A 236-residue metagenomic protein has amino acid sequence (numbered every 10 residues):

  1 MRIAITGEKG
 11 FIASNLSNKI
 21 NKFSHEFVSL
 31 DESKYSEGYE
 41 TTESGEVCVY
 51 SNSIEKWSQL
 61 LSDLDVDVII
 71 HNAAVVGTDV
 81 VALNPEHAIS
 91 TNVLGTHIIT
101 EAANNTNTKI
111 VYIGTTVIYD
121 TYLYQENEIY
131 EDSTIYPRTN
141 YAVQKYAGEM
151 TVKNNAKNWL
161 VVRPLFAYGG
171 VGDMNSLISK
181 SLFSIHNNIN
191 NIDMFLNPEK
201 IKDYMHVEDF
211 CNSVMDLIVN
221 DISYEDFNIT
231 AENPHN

Functional and structural regions predicted by a protein language model:
I3-F23: N-terminal Rossmann NAD(P)H-binding glycine-rich loop of SDR-like oxidoreductase domains
T6, D67-N72, Y112-I113, N228: Rossmann-fold scaffold of SDR-type NAD(P)-dependent oxidoreductases
E40-E55: Rossmann-fold cofactor-recognition segment
S51-T91: NAD(P)H-binding glycine-rich loop region in Rossmannoid oxidoreductase-like domains and their noncatalytic homologs
H97-N140: Conserved Rossmann-fold NAD(P)-dependent oxidoreductase catalytic core, especially the SDR/UDP-sugar
R138, M150-I201, V207-C211, M215-D216: NAD(P)-dependent short-chain dehydrogenase/reductase
N140-A147: Active-site helix of classical SDR
S181, I185, S213, N220-N236: Mid/C-terminal beta-alpha module of Rossmann-like enzyme folds, strongest in SDR-family dehydrogenases/epimerases
